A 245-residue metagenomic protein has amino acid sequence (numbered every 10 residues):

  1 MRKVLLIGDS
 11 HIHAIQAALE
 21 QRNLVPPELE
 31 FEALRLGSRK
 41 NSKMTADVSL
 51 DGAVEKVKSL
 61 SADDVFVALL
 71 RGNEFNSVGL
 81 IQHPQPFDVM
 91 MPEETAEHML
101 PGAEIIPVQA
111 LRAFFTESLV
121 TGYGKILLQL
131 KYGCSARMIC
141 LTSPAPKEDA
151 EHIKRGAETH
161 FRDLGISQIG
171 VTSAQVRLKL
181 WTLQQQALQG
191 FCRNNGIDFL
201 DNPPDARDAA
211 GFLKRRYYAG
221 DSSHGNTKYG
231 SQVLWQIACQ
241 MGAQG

Functional and structural regions predicted by a protein language model:
M1-S42, E55-S59: Serine-esterase "nucleophile elbow" of acetyl-processing enzymes
L6, A68, C140-T142: Structural beta-sheet core signal
H13-Q16, E74-G79, P146-K154, R207-G211: Short catalytic/ligand-binding loop motif for oxyanion handling, primarily in non-cytosolic enzymes, centered on
V48-F66, G122-M138, L188-F191: Short amphipathic alpha-helices and their capping/turn segments at secondary-structure boundaries
L50-L119: A basic- and aromatic-enriched beta-loop-alpha substructure that forms the phosphate/nucleotide- and DNA/RNA-contacting
T142-P144, N194-R215: Acidic carboxylate-rich catalytic motifs and surrounding loops in phosphoryl-/glycosyl-chemistry enzymes
A150-L200: Substrate-gating cap/lid alpha-helix
K214-G245: Histidine-centered active-site loop/cap adjacent to the catalytic His in serine esterases/O-acetyl transfer systems
